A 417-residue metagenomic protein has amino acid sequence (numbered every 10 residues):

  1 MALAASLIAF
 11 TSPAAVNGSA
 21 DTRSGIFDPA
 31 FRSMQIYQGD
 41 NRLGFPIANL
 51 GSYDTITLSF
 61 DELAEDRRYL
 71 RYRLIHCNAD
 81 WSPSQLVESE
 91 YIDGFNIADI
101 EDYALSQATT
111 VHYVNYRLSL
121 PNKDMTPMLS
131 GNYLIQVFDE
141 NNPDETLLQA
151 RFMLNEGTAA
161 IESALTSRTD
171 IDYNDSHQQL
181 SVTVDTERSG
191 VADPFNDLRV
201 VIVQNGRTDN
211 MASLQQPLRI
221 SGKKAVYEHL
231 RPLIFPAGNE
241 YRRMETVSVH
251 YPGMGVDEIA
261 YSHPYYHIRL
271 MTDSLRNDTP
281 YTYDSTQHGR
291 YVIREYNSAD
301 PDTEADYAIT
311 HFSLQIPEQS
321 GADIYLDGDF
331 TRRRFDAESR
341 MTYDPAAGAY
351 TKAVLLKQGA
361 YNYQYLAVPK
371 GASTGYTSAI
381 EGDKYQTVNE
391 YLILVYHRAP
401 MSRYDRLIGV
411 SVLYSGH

Functional and structural regions predicted by a protein language model:
M1-A20: Bacterial Sec-dependent N-terminal signal peptides
A15-L50, G157-I171, T286-A299: Short, compositionally biased P/S/T/A/G/V-rich stretches that sit at domain boundaries
P29-H76, Y173-V184, A299-F312: Contiguous beta-strand segments within globular domains
A79-W81, M125, D139-L147, R207 (+2 more regions): Short acidic/polar inter-strand loop motif in beta-rich domains
I92-Y116, T208-P217, H311-Q358, K370-A399: Aromatic-rich carbohydrate-binding modules that target alpha-glucans
T110-E140: Ligand-binding face of N-terminal immunoglobulin V-set domains in extracellular IgSF glycoproteins
L154-H177, K384-I408: Low-complexity, Pro/Ser/Thr- and charge-rich linker/hinge segments at domain boundaries
R269-S320, L407-H417: Basic K/R-rich, polyanion-interacting modules in nucleoproteins and related proteins
